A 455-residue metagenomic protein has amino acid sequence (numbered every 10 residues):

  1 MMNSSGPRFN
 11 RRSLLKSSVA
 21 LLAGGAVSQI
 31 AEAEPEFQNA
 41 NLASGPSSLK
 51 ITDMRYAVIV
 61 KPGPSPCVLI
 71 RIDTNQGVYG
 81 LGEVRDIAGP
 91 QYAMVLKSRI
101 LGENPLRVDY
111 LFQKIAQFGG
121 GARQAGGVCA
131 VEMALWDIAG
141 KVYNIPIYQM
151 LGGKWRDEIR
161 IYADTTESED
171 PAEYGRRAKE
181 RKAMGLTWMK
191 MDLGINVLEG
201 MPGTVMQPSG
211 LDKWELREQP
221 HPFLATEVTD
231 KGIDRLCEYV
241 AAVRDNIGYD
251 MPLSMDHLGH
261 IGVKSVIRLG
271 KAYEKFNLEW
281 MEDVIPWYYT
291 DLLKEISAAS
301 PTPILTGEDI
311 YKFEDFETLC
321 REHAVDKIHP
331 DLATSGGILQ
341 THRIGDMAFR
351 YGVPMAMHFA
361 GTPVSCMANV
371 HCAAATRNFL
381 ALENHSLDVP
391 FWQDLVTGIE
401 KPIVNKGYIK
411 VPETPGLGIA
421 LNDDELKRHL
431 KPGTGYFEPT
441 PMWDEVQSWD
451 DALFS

Functional and structural regions predicted by a protein language model:
M1-F9: N-terminal secretory signal peptides
F9-V27: N-terminal export leaders
S28-P62, I70-I72: C-terminal segment of N-terminal export signals and the immediately downstream linker at the start of the mature
V68-T74, K401: Short beta-strand elements
N75-I145, D450: Metal- or metallocofactor-binding catalytic centers and their adjacent structured scaffolds across diverse enzyme
P90, S98, E103-R107, K271 (+2 more regions): Shared catalytic-loop signature of beta/alpha-barrel
E158-Y162, T166-K294: Metal-dependent enolase-superfamily TIM-barrel catalytic cores that perform enediolate-based chemistry
L417-S455: Extended hydrophobic packing segments that form well-structured cores
